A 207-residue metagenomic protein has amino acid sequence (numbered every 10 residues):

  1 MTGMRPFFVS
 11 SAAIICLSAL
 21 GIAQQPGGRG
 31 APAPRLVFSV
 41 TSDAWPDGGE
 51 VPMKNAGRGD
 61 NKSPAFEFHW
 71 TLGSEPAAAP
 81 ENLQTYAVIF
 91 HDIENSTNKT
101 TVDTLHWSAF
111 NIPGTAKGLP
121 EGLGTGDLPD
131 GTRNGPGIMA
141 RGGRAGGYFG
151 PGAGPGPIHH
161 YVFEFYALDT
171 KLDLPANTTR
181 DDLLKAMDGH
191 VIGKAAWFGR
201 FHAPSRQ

Functional and structural regions predicted by a protein language model:
M1-R5: N-terminal secretory signal peptides that target proteins for export/translocation
P6-V9, G48: Hydrophobic transmembrane signal anchors and adjacent membrane-proximal interface regions, especially in viral
V9-G21: Bacterial N-terminal signal peptides
I22-Q207: N-terminus-centered regions that define maturation/targeting leaders and the start of the first functional domain
